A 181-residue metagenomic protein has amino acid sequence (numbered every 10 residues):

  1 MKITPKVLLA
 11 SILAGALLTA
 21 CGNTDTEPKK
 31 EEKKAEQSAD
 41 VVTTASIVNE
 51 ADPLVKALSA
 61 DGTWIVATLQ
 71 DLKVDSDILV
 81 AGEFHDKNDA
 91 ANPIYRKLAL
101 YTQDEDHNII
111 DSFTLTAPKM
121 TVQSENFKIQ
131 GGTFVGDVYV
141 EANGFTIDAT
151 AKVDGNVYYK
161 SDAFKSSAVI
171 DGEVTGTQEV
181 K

Functional and structural regions predicted by a protein language model:
M1-L8: Bacterial N-terminal signal peptides that target proteins for export
L9, G22-A39: Short, low-complexity, disordered segments immediately C-terminal to signal peptides in bacterial exported proteins
L17-A20: C-terminal motif of bacterial Sec signal peptides marking the signal peptidase cleavage site
E36-F84, F113, T121-V122, F127: N-terminal segments that cap or nucleate solenoid repeat domains
T63-I65, D71, K97, D106-H107 (+9 more regions): Detector for repetitive beta-architecture
K73-A117: Acidic (Asp/Glu) and glycine-rich low-complexity loops/linkers that are typically intrinsically disordered
V180-K181: Short, solvent-exposed mixed-charge patches
